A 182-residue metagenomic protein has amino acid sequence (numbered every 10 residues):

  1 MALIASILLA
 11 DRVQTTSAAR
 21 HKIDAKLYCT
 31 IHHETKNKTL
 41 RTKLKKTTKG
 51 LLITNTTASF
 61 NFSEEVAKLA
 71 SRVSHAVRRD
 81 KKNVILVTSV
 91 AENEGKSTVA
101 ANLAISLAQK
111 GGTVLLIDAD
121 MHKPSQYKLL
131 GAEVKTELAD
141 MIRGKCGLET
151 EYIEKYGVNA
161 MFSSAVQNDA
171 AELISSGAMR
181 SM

Functional and structural regions predicted by a protein language model:
M1-S6, T150, F162-S164, S181: Short intrinsically disordered, low-complexity coil segments enriched in acidic
A2-T113, M121-K123, A132-K135, A139 (+3 more regions): Short boundary/hinge segments that flank catalytic cores
A119, K128: Luminal/periplasmic acceptor-recognition loop/helix of membrane-associated glycosyltransferases
A139-N168: Nucleotide-state-sensitive switch-loop elements of NTP-binding domains
A165-M182: Phosphate-binding/switch loop-helix module in NTP-utilizing enzymes
